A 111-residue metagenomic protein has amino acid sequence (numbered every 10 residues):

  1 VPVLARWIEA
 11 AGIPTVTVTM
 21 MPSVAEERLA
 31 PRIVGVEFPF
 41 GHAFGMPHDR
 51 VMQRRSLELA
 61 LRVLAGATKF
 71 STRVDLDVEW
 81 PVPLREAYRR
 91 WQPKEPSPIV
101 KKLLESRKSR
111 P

Functional and structural regions predicted by a protein language model:
V1, R6, A30, R55-V63 (+1 more regions): Hydrophobic transmembrane alpha-helix bundles
V1-R28: Short, acidic/small-residue loops that bind anionic groups at enzyme active sites
A30, P47-V51, Y88: Surface-exposed beta-strand edges and their flanking turn/coil or helix-capping segments
R32-E37: Short, hinge-like loop/turn segments at secondary-structure boundaries
F40: Catalytic-face loop-and-helix region of soluble metabolic enzyme cores
A43-T72: A charged, well-structured terminal subsegment
R62-P111: Extended, histidine- and acidic-residue-enriched regions that form the cofactor-binding/catalytic faces
